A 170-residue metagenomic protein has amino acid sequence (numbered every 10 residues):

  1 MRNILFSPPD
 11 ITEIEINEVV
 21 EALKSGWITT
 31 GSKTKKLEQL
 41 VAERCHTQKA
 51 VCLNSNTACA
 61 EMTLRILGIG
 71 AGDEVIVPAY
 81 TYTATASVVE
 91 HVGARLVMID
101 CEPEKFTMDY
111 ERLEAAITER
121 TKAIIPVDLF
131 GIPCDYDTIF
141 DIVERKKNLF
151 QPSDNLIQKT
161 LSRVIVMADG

Functional and structural regions predicted by a protein language model:
M1-I66, G70, I139: Conserved PLP-binding active-site segment in aminotransferase class I/II-type PLP enzymes
N54, A168-G170: Short loop/edge segments at beta-strand edges and connector loops that shape dinucleotide/nucleotide cofactor-binding
R65, I69-A168: PLP-dependent aminotransferase-like
